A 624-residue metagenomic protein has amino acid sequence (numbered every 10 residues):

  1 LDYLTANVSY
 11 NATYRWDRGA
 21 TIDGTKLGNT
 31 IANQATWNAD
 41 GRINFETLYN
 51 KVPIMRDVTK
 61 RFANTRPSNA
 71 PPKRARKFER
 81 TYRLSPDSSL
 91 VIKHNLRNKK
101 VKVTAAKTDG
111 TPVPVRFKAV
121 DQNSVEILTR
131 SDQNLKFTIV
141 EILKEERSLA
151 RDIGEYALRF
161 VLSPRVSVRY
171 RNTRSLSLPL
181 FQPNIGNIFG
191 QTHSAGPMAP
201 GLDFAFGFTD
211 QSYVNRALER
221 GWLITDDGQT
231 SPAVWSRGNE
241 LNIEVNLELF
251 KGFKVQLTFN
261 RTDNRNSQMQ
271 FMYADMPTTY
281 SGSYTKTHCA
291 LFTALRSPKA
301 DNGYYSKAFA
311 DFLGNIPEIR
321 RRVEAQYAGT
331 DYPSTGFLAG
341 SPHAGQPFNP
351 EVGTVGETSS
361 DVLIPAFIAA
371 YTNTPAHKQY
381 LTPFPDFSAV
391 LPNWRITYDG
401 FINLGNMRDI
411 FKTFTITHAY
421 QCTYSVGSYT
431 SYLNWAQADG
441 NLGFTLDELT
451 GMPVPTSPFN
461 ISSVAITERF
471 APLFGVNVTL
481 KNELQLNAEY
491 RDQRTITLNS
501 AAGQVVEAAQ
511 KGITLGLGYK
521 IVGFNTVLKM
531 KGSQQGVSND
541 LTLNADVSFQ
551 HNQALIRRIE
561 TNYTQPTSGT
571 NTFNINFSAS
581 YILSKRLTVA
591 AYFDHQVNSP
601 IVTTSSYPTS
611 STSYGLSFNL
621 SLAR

Functional and structural regions predicted by a protein language model:
L1-L128, N134-R624: Exposed, low-structure sequence patches enriched in small/polar residues
